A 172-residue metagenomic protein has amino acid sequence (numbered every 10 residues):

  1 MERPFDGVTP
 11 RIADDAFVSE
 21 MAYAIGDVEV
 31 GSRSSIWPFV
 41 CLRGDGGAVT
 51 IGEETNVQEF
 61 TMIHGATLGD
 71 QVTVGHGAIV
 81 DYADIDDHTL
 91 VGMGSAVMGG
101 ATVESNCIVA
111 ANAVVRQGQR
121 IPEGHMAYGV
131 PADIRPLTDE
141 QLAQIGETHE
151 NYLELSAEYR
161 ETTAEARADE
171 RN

Functional and structural regions predicted by a protein language model:
M1-D6, D45, E59-F60, G75-N172: Glycine-rich hexapeptide-repeat left-handed beta-helix
M1-S35, F39-C41, E54, E158-E161 (+1 more regions): Extended, small-residue-rich solenoid/repeat segments and analogous flexible loops that form exposed scaffolds
R11-A13, V18, V30-G31, I36 (+7 more regions): All-beta strand scaffolds that present successive hydrophobic residues in beta-strands
M21-Y23, V40-G47, T61-I63, T67 (+1 more regions): Short glycine/acidic-rich loop motifs that flank beta-strands on beta-rich extracellular proteins
D27-V30, A48, R120-I121: Short, T/G/N/S-enriched strand-turn elements that build extracellular solenoid repeat scaffolds
